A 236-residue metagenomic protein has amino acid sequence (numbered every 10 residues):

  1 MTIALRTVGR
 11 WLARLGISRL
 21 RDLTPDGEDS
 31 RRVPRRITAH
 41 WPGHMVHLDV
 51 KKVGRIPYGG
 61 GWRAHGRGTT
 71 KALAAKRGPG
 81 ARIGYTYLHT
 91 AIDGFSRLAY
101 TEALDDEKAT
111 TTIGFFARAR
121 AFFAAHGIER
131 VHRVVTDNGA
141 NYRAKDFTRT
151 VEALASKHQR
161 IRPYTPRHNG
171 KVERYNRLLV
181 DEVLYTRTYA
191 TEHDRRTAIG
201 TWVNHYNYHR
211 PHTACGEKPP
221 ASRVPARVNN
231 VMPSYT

Functional and structural regions predicted by a protein language model:
M1-R67, A140, R149, T165-P166 (+1 more regions): Basic, flexible linker segments flanking DNA-binding modules in nucleic acid-interacting mobile-element proteins
A4-R6, L20, V131, Q159 (+1 more regions): A local structural micro-motif
V8, L12, F116, Y206: Conserved active-site tyrosine of GNAT-family acetyltransferases
D22, H126, R130, H209-G216: Short, polar/charged, Gly/Pro-enriched helix-capping and turn/loop motifs at alpha-helix termini and inter-helix linkers
V33-R35, G43-H44, E152-S156, R177-T236: C-terminal domain-tail junction helix/linker
P42-V46, L88, Y100, M232: A generic secondary-structure signal marking the coil-to-beta-strand transition
R55-H205: RNase H-like DDE/DDD metal-dependent nuclease/strand-transfer catalytic core used by mobile genetic elements
